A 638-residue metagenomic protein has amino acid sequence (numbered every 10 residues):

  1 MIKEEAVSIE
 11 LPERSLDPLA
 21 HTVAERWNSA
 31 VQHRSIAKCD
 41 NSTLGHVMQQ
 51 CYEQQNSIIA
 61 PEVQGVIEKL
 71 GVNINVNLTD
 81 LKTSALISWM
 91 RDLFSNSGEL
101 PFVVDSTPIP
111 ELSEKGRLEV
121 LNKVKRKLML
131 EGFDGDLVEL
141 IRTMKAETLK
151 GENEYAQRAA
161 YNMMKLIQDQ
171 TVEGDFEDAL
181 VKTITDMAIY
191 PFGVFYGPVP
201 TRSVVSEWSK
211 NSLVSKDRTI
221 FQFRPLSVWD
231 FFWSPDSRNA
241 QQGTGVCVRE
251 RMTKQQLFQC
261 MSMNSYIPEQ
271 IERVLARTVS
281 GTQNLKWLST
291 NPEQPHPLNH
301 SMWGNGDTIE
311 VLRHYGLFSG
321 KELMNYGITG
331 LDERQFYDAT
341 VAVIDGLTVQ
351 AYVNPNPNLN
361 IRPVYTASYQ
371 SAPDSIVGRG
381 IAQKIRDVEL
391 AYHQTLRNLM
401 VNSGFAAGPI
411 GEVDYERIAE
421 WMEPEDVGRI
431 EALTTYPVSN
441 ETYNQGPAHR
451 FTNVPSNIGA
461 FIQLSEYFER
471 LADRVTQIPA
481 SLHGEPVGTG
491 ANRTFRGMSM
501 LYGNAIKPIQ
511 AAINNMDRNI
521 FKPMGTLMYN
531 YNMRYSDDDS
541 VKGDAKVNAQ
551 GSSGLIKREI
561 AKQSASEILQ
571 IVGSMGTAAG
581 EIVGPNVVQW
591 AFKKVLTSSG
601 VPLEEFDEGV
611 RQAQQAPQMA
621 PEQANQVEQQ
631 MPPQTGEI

Functional and structural regions predicted by a protein language model:
M1-C39, Q50-C51, I87, R117-V124 (+7 more regions): C-terminal anchoring/interaction modules
M1-L331, Q335-F336, A460, E466-Y467: Extended, helix-rich architectural segments
A159, L166, P363, Y443-Q445: Short, flexible segments with low predicted structural confidence
F195, V199-T201, S227, Y315-G316 (+5 more regions): Short, flexible loop/turn elements at secondary-structure junctions
F336, Q350, R362-R379, V388 (+1 more regions): Conserved catalytic cores of very large enzyme subunits
A342-I344, P363: Hydrophobic/aromatic interaction determinants used to assemble and anchor large protein complexes
A351-N356: Short amphipathic beta-strand/extended segments with alternating polar/hydrophobic composition
